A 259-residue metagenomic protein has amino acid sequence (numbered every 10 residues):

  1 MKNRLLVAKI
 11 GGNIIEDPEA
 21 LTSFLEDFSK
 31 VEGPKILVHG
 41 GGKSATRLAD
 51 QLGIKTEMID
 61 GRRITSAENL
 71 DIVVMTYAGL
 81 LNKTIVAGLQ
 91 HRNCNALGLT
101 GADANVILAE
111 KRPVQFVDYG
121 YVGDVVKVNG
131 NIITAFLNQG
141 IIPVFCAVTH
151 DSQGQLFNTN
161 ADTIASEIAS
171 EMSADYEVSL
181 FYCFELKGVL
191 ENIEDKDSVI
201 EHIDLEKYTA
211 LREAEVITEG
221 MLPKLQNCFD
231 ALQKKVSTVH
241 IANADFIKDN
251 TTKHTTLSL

Functional and structural regions predicted by a protein language model:
M1-L259: C-terminal catalytic "cap/lid" subdomain
